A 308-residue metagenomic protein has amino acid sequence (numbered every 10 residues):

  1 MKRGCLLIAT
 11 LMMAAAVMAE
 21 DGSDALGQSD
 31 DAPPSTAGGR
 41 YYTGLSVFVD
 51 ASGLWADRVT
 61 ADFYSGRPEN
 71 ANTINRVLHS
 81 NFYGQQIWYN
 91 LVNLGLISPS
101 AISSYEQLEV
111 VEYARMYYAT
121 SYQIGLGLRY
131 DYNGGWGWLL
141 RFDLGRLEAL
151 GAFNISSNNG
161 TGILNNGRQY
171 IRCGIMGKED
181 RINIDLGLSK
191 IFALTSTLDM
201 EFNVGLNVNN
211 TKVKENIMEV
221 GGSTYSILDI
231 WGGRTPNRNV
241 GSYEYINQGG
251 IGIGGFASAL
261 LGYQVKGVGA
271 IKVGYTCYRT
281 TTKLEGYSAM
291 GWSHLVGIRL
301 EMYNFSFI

Functional and structural regions predicted by a protein language model:
M1-Y42, F307-I308: Cleavable N-terminal export/targeting peptides
S35-V47, G134-L140, S196-F202, G267-I271 (+1 more regions): Outer-envelope beta-barrel architecture signal
L45-A51, W138-F142, L186, F202-L206 (+3 more regions): Membrane-embedded beta-strand positions of outer-membrane beta-barrel proteins
V49-W55, F142-E148, F192, L206-K214 (+2 more regions): Transmembrane beta-strands of outer-membrane beta-barrel pores
R58-P68, N72-A119, G145-N183, N209-G252 (+2 more regions): Extracellular/periplasm-exposed beta-strand and loop segments of Gram-negative cell-envelope proteins, dominated by
Q123-G125, R181-G187, F256-S258, L295-R299: Membrane-embedded beta-strand positions in outer-membrane beta-barrel channels/transporters
L128-Y132, K190-F192, G249, L261-V265 (+1 more regions): Residue-level signature of outer-membrane beta-barrel architecture
S258-I308: Predominantly the C-terminal beta-signal and adjacent terminal strand-loop region of outer-membrane beta-barrel
